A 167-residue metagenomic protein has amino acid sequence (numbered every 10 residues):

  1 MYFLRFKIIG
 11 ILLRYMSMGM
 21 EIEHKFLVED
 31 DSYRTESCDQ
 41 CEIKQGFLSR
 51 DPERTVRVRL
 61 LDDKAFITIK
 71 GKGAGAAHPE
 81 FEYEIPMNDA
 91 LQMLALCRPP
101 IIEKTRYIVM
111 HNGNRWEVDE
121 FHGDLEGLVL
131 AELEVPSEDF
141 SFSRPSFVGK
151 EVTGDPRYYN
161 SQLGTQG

Functional and structural regions predicted by a protein language model:
F3-L4: Short hydrophobic targeting helices and cationic amphipathic motifs that mediate membrane/organellar targeting
L13-G167: Phosphate-end processing signature that detects enzymes handling 5′-triphosphorylated RNA and polyphosphate
